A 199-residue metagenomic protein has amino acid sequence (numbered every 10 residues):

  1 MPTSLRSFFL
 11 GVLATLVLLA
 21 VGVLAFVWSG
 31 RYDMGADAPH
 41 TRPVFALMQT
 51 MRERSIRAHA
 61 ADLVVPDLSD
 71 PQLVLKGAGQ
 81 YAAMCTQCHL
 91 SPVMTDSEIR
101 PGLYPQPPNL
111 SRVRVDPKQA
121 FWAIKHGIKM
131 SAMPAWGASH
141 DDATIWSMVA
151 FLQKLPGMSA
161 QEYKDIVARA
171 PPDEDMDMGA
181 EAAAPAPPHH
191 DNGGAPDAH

Functional and structural regions predicted by a protein language model:
P2-L75, G79, R114-V115, Q119 (+2 more regions): Periplasmic c-type cytochrome electron-transfer domains
Q72, A78-P105, K129-A135, P156-Q161: Periplasmic/extracellular electron-transfer cofactor-ligation site, primarily the c-type cytochrome heme-c attachment
P108-L110: Short proline-rich PxxP-based motifs
R112-K125, A132: Glycine-rich active-site/cofactor-binding loop and its immediate structural neighborhood
A160-P171: Short, flexible loop/turn segments with low-complexity composition
